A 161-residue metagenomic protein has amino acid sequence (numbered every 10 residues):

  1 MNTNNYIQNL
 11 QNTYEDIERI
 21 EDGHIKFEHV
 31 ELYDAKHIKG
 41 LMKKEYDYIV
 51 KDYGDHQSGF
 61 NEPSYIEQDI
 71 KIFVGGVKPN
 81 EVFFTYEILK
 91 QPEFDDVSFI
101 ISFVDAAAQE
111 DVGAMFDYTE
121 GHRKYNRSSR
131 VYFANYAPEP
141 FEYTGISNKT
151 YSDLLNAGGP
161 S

Functional and structural regions predicted by a protein language model:
M1-G59, P63-E67, R127-G145: P-loop/Walker-type NTP enzyme "switch/lid" segment
T3-N9, N80-F83, D105-A114: Short, charged/polar "capping" segments at the starts of alpha-helices and the immediately preceding loops
K39, K51, K71, G75 (+1 more regions): Functionally constrained cores in energy, signaling, and assembly domains
Y48, I72, S98: Hydrophobic "anchor" residues on beta-strands that sit immediately upstream of conserved functional sites
D55-H56, E67-Y86, A107: Conserved Switch II/interswitch segment of TRAFAC-class P-loop GTPases
N61-Y65, F84-E87, D111-A114: Short amphipathic alpha-helical segments
L89-K90, F94-S161: C-terminal lobe/tail of nucleotide-utilizing enzymes
